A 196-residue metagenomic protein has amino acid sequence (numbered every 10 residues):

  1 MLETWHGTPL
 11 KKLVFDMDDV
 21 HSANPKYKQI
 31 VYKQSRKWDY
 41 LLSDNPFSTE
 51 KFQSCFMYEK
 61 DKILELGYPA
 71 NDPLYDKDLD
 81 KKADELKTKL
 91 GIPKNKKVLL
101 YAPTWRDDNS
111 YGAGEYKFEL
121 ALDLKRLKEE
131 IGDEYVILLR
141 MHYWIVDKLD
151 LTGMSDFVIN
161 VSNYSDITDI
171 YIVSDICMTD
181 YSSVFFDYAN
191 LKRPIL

Functional and structural regions predicted by a protein language model:
M1-K77: Active-site and donor-binding regions of nucleotide-sugar-utilizing enzymes
L2-W5, S165-L196: A donor-sugar binding/catalytic signature common to diverse glycosyltransferases and related nucleotide-sugar
S22-K26, K81, F118-L120, V158-V161: Short gly/ser/thr-rich secondary-structure transition/capping motifs
R36-L41, V136, V173-I176: Short active-site oxyanion
Y40, K62, E134-V136, R193-P194: Residues at the starts of beta-strands that form the adenosine-phosphate
D44-F47, Y143, Y181: Helix N-cap/beta->alpha junction signal
P69-L151: Conserved catalytic-core segment of nucleotide-activated headgroup transferases in glycan assembly
I145-N163: Nucleotide-activated donor-binding/catalytic signature segment of Leloir-type glycosyltransferases, i.e., the conserved
